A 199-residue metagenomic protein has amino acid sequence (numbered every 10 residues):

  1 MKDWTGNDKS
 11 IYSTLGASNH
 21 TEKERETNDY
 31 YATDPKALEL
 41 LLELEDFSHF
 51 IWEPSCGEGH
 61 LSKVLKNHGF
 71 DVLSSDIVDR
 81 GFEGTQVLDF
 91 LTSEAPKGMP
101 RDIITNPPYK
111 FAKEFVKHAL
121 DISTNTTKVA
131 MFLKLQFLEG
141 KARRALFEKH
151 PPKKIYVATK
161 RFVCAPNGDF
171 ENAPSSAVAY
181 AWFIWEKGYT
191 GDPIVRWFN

Functional and structural regions predicted by a protein language model:
M1-N199: Class I S-adenosyl-L-methionine-dependent methyltransferase catalytic core
